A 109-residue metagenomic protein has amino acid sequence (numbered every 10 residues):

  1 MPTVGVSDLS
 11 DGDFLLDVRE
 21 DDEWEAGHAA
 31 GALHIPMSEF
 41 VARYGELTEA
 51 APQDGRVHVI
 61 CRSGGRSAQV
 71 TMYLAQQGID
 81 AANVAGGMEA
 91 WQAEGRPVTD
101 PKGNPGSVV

Functional and structural regions predicted by a protein language model:
M1-F14, V18-R56, G65-V109: Rhodanese-like catalytic fold shared by cysteine-dependent sulfurtransferases and DSP/PTP-type phosphatases
I60: Short, surface-exposed ligand- or partner-binding patches at beta-edge/loop junctions that are enriched in aromatics
